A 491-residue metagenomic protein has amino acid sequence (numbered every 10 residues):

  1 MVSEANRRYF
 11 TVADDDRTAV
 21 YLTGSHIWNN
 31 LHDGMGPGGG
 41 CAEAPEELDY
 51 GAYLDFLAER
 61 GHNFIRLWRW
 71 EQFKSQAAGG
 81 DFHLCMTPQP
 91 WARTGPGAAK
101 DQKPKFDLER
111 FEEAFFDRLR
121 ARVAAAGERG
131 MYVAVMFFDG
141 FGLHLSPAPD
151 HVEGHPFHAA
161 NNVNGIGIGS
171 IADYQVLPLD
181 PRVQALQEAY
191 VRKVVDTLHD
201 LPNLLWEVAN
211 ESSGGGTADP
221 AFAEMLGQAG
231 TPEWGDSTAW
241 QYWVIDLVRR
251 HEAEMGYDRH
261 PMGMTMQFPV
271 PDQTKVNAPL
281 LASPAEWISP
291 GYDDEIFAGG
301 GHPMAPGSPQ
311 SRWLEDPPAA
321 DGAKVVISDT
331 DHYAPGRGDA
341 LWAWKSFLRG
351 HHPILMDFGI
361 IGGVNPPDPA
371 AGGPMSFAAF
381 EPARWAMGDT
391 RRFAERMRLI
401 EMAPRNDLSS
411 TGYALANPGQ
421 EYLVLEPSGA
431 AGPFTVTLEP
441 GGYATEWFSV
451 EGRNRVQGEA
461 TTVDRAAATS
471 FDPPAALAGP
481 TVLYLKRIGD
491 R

Functional and structural regions predicted by a protein language model:
E4-A285: Active-site mouth of glycoside hydrolases
T18, A323-I327, P335-T461, S470-R491: Aromatic- and carboxylate-lined catalytic core of secreted/periplasmic carbohydrate-active enzymes
H26, T461-T462: A generic structural motif
A134-F137, E207-V208, G263-M266, S289-P290 (+3 more regions): Short beta-strand segments
M266-D272, D293-E295, D331-A334, S428-A431: Short beta->alpha connector loops
A278-P367: Catalytic-core region of carbohydrate-active enzymes that cleave or remodel glycosidic bonds
